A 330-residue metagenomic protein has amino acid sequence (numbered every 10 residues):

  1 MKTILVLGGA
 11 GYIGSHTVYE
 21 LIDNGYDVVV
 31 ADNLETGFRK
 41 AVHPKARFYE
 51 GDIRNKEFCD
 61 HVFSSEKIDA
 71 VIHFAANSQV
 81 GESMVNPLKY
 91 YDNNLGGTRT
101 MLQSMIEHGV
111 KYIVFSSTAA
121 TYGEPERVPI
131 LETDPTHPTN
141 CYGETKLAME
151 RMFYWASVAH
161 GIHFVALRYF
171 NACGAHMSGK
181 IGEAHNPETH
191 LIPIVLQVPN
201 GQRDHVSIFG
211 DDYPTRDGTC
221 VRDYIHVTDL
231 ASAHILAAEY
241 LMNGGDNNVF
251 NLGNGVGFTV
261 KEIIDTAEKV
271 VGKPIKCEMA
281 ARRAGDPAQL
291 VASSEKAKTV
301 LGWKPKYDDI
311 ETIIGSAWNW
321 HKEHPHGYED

Functional and structural regions predicted by a protein language model:
M1-C173: N-terminal Rossmann-like NAD(P)+-binding domain of SDR-like oxidoreductases, especially those catalyzing
H16, H73, H190, H226 (+1 more regions): Histidine-centered active-site/metal-ligand motif
R39, F170-L191, G201-R222: Short, flexible, glycine-rich and Lys/Arg-enriched loop motifs at helix boundaries that contact anionic partners
R47, V85, R127, P135 (+7 more regions): Short capping/connector residues at structural and topological boundaries
Y91, T139-L147, I181, H185-P193 (+1 more regions): Short-chain dehydrogenase/reductase
I194-D330: C-terminal substrate-binding subdomain of Rossmann-fold SDR/epimerase-dehydratase oxidoreductases
